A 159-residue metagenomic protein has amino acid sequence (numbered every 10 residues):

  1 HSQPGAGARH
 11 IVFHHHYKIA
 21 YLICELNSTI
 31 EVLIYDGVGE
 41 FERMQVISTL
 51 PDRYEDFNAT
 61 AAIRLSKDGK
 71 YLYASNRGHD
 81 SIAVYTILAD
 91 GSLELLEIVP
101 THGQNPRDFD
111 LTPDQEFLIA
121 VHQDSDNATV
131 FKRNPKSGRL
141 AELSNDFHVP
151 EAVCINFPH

Functional and structural regions predicted by a protein language model:
H1, Q45-R53, E94-P100, E142-F147: A short beta-strand motif characteristic of beta-propeller blades
H1-L50: Acidic, glycine-rich loop-and-beta core segments that form the ion-binding/anion-interacting portion of active sites
S2-Y17, L50-D68, H102-F117, V149-H159: Beta-rich, blade/repeat-based domains predominating in secreted/periplasmic proteins but also intracellular
E25-L26, Y35, R77, Q123-D124 (+1 more regions): Short loop/turn segments immediately following the C-termini of beta-strands
S28-I30, D80-I82, D126-A128: Structural signal for beta-propeller blades
L33-F41, Y85-S92, K132-R139: Short loop/turn segments immediately following beta-strands, especially the blade-tip and inter-blade linker loops
Q123-K132, A141-H159: Blade-level signature of beta-propeller repeat domains, shared across WD40, Kelch, NHL, RCC1 and BNR/Asp-box propellers
